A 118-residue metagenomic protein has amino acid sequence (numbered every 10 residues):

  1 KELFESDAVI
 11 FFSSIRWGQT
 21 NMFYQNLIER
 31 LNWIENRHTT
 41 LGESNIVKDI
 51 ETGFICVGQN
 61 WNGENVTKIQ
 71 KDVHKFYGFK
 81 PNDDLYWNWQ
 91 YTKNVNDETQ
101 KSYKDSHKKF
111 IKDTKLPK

Functional and structural regions predicted by a protein language model:
K1-Y77: Helix-loop-strand module that forms the ligand-binding subsite of alpha/beta enzymes
K71-K118: Glycine-rich phosphate/pyrophosphate-binding loop and the adjoining helix
